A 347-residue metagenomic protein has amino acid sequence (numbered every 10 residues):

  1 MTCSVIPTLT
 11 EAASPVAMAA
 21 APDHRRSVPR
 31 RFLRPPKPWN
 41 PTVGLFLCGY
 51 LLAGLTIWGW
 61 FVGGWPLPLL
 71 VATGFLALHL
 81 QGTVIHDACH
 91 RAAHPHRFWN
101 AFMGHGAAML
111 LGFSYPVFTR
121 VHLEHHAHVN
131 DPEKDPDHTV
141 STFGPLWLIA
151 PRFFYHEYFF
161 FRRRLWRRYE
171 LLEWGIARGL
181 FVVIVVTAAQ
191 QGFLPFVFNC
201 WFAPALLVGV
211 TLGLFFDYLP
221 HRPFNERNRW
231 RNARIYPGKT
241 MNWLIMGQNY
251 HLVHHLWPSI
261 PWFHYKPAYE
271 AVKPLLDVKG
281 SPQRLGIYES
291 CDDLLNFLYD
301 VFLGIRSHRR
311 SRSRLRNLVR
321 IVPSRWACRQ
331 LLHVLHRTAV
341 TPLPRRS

Functional and structural regions predicted by a protein language model:
M1-A77, A108-A203, W262-S347: Non-catalytic, topology-defining segments of multipass membrane proteins
F61-A107: Long, highly hydrophobic alpha-helical transmembrane signal-anchor segments
L76, P237-Q248: Long helical/loop segments within the catalytic core of UDP-sugar-dependent glycosyltransferases, especially the large
L76-I85, S114, F118, A203-R227: Transmembrane alpha-helical segments that form the membrane-embedded catalytic/substrate-channel core of multi-pass
Q81-R91, F118-N130, D217-P223, L244-I260: Histidine-centered catalytic micro-motifs
A93-F113, D131-P145, R227-M241: Juxtamembrane helix-capping/reentrant segments at transmembrane boundaries
L172, F198-F202, N225-I235: Membrane-helix boundary/juxtamembrane motif in polytopic membrane proteins
